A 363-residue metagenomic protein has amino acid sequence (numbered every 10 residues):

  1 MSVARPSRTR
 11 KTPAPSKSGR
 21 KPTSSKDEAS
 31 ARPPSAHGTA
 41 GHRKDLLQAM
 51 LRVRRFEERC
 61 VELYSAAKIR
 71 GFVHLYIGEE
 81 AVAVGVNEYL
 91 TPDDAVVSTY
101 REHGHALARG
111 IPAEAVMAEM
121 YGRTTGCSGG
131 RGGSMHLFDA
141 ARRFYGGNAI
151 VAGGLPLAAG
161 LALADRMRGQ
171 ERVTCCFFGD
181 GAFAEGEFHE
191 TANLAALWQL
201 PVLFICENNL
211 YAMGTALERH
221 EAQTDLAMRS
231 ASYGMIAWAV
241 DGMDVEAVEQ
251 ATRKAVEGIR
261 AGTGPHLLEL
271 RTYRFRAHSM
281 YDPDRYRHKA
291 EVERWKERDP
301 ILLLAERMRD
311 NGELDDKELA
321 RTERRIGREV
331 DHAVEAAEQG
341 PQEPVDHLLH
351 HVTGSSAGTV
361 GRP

Functional and structural regions predicted by a protein language model:
S2-V82, R276, M280, D284-R285 (+1 more regions): Conserved acidic/glycine
P33, R55, C127-R131, L268 (+2 more regions): N-proximal short alpha-helices
E58-V61, K68-W198, R219-A222, A227 (+1 more regions): Cofactor-binding active-site loop characterized by glycine-rich and histidine/acidic residues
Y100, L270-T272, V352: A general secondary-structure junction signal
A106-A108, G214, H278, H347: Short acidic, gly/pro-rich beta-turn/loop elements at beta-sheet edges and active-site/ligand-binding grooves
R143-Q339: Glycine-rich ThDP/TPP pyrophosphate-binding loop and its adjacent helix/strand module within ThDP-dependent enzymes
